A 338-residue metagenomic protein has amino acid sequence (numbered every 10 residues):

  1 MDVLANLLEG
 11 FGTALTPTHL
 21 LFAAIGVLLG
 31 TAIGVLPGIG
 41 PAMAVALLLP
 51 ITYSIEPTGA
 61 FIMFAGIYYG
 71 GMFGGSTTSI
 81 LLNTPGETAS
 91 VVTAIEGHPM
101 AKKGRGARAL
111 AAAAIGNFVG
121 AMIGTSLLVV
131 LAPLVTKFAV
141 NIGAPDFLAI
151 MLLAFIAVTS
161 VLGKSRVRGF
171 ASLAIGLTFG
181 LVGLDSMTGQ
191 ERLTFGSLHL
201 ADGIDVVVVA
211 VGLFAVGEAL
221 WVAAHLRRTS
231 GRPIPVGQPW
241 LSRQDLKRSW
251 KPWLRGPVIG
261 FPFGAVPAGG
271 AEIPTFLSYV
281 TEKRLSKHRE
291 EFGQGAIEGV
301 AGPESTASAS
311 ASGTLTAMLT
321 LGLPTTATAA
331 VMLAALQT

Functional and structural regions predicted by a protein language model:
M1-T58, P133, E191-A296: Helix-loop-helix hairpins and the membrane-proximal interhelical loops of multi-pass alpha-helical transport proteins
D2-F11, S54, N141-P145, T188-L198 (+1 more regions): Transmembrane alpha-helical segments and their short flanking loops that form helix-hairpins/helix-helix interfaces
V27-P41, G70-N83, V158-G163, V258-P267 (+1 more regions): Transmembrane alpha-helix interface/packing and boundary motifs in multi-pass membrane proteins, characterized by
P41-P50, F64, S79-P99, V129-V130 (+4 more regions): Re-entrant/interfacial helical elements at transmembrane boundaries that shape and gate the permeation pathway
T58-I62, P99-G116, S286-V300, T328-A330: Membrane-interface alpha-helices at helix entry/exit sites of multi-pass transporters
Y69-G74, I115-L127, V135, F179 (+3 more regions): Membrane-embedded alpha-helical segments of transport systems, primarily multispan ion/solute transporters
A107, A111-G120, K251, R255 (+2 more regions): Alpha-helical transmembrane segments of multi-pass membrane proteins
A111-R227, T338: Membrane-embedded alpha-helical modules
